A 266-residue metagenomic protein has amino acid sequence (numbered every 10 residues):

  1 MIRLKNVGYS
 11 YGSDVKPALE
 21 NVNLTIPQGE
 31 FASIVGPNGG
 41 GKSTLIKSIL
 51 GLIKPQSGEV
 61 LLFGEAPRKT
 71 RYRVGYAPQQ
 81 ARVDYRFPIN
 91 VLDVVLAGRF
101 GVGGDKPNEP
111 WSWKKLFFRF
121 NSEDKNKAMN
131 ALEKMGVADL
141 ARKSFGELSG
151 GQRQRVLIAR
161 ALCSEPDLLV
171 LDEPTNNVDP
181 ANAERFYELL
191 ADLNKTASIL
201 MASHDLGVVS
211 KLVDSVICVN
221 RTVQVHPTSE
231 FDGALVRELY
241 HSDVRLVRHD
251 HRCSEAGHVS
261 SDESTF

Functional and structural regions predicted by a protein language model:
M1-N21, S33, D84: A short, flexible loop at the N-terminus of ABC-type nucleotide-binding domains that lies
L50: Helix-to-loop junction immediately C-terminal to a conserved catalytic motif
G58-V74: Conserved ABC transporter NBD signature motif
E109-L140: Conserved ABC ATPase "signature" region
F120, S144-L148, Q152: Conserved ABC ATPase signature
L169-E173: Catalytic Walker B motif of ABC-type/P-loop ATPase nucleotide-binding domains
F231-F266: ABC ATPase nucleotide-binding domains
